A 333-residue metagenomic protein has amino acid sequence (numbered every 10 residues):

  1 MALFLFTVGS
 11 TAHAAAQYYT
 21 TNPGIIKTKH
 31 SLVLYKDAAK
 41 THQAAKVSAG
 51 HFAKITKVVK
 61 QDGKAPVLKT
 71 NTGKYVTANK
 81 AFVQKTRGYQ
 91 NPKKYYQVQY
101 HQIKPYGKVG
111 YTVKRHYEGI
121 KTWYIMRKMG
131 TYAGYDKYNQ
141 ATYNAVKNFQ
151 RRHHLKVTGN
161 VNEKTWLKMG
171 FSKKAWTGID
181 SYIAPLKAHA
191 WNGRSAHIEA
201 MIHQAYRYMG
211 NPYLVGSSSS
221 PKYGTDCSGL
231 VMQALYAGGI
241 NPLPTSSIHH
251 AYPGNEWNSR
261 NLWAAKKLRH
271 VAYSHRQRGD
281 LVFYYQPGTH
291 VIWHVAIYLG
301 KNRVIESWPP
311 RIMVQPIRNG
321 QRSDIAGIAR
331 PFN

Functional and structural regions predicted by a protein language model:
M1-T7: Bacterial N-terminal signal peptides
G9, H13-A16, L68-H101, G159 (+1 more regions): Boundary regions of SH3-family modules and the immediately adjacent low-complexity/disordered segments in eukaryotic
H13-I25, R87-D136, Y182-A196: Acidic, Ser/Thr/Pro/Gly-enriched interdomain connector segments
K40-T86, Q140-K164, K168-G170: SH3/SH3-like beta-barrel superfamily modules
T41, T112-I120, D136-A141, N160 (+2 more regions): Soluble non-cytosolic domains of exported or imported proteins
I120-K121, A133, Q140-K147, R151 (+1 more regions): Secreted/periplasmic proteins that engage bacterial cell-wall peptidoglycan
L167, K174-N241, Q277, V291-H294 (+1 more regions): N-terminal capping segments
N241-M313: ...with weaker cross-activation on analogous glycine-rich loops/strands in unrelated enzymes
